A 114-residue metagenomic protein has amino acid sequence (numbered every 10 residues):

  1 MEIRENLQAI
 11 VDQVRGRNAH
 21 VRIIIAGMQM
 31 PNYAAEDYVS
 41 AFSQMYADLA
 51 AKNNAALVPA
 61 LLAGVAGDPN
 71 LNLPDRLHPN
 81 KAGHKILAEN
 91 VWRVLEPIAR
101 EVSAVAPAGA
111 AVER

Functional and structural regions predicted by a protein language model:
M1-R114: Alpha-helical cap/lid subdomain in secreted, periplasmic, or secretory-pathway luminal O-acyl-processing enzymes
